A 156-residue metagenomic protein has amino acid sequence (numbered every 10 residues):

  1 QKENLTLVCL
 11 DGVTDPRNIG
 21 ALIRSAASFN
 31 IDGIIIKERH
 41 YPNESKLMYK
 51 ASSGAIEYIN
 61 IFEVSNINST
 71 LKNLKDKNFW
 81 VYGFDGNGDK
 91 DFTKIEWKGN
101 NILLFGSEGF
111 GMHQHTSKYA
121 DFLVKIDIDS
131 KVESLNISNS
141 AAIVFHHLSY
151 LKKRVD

Functional and structural regions predicted by a protein language model:
K2-K90: RNA substrate-binding interface of SAM-dependent RNA methyltransferases
L5, Y82-N136: Active-site/ligand-binding-proximal alpha/beta "capping" segment
P16, V64, F110, S134 (+2 more regions): Electropositive phosphate-/nucleotide-binding environments in soluble metabolic enzymes
R17, E44, M112, E133 (+1 more regions): Conserved protein kinase catalytic core
L22, M112-T116, V144: Conserved sugar-transfer catalytic core signal across GT-A, GT-B, and GT-C glycosyltransferases
S28, Y49-A55, S117-D156: Structured adenosyl-cofactor binding patch, chiefly the S-adenosyl-L-methionine
G33, N68-K72, K77, G99-N100 (+2 more regions): A generic structural signal for ordered secondary structure
G54-N60, N101-E108, S149: Short, structured secondary-structure boundary patches
